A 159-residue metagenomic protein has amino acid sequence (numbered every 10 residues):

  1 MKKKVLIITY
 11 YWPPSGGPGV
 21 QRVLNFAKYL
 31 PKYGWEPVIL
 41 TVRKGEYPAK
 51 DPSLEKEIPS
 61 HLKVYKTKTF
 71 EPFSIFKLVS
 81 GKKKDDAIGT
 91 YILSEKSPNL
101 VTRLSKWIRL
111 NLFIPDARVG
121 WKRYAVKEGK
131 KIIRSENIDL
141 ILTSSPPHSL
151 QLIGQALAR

Functional and structural regions predicted by a protein language model:
M1-F73: N-terminal subdomain of nucleotide-sugar transferases
K4, D139-L140: Structural motif
P13, E128-K131: Catalytic cores of nucleotide-enabled group-transfer and carboxylate-activating enzymes in metabolic and assembly-line
L30, E57, I133, L157-A158: A generic structural signal for well-ordered alpha-helical segments
V42-R123: A conserved catalytic-core segment of Leloir-type glycosyltransferases
L110-A125, I141-R159: An aromatic- and histidine-rich active-site surface loop
I132-I138: Glycine-rich phosphate-binding loop signature in dinucleotide/nucleotide-binding domains
